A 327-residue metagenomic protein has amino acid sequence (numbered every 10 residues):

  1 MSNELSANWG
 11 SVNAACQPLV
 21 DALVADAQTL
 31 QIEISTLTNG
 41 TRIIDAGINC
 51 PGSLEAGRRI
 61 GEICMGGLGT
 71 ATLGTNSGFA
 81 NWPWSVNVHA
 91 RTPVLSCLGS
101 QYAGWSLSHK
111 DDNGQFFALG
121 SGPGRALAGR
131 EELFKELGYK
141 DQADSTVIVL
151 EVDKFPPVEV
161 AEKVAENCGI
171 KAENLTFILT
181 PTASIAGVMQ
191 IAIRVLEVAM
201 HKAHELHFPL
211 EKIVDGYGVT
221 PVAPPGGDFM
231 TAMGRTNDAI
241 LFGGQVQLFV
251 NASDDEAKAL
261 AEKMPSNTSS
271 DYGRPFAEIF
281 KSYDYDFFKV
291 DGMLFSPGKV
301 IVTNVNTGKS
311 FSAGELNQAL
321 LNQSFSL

Functional and structural regions predicted by a protein language model:
M1-V164, C168-G169, E173-E197, H201 (+1 more regions): Anaerobic metallocofactor- and corrinoid-dependent redox/one-carbon enzyme cores, especially those from methanogenesis
